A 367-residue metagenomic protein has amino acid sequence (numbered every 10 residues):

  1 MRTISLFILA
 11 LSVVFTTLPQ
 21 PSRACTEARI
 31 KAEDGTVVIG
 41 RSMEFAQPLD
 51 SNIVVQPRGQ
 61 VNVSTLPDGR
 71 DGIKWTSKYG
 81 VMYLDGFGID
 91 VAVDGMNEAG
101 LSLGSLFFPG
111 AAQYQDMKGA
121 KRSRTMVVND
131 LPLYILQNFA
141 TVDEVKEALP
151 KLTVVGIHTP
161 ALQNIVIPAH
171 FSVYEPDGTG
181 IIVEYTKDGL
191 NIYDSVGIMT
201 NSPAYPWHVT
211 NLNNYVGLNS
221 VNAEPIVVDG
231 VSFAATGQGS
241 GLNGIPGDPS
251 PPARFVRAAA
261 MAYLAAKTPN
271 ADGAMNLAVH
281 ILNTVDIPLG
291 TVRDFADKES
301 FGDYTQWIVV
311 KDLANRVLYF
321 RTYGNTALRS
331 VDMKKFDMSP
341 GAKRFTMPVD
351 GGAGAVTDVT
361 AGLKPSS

Functional and structural regions predicted by a protein language model:
M1-L6: Positively charged n-region of N-terminal signal peptides that target proteins for export
F7-T17: Bacterial N-terminal signal peptides
R23-V38, A46, N52, I157-T159 (+3 more regions): C-terminus-biased signal that marks the final domain/tail of proteins
A24-S123, G156: A contiguous strand-loop segment
F45-Q47, P109-A111, D188-L190, G324-L328: Short, surface-exposed beta-strand-loop junctions and turns on beta-sheet-rich folds
P48-L49, A112-Y114, I181-E184, N191-S195 (+2 more regions): Short helix/loop capping segments that flank catalytic or ligand/cofactor-binding pockets
K121-H158, A271-H280: Proteins synthesized as precursors that undergo proteolytic processing into mature forms
V142, K146-Y185: Aromatic- and glycine-enriched pocket-lining scaffold segments that form the walls of small-molecule binding clefts
